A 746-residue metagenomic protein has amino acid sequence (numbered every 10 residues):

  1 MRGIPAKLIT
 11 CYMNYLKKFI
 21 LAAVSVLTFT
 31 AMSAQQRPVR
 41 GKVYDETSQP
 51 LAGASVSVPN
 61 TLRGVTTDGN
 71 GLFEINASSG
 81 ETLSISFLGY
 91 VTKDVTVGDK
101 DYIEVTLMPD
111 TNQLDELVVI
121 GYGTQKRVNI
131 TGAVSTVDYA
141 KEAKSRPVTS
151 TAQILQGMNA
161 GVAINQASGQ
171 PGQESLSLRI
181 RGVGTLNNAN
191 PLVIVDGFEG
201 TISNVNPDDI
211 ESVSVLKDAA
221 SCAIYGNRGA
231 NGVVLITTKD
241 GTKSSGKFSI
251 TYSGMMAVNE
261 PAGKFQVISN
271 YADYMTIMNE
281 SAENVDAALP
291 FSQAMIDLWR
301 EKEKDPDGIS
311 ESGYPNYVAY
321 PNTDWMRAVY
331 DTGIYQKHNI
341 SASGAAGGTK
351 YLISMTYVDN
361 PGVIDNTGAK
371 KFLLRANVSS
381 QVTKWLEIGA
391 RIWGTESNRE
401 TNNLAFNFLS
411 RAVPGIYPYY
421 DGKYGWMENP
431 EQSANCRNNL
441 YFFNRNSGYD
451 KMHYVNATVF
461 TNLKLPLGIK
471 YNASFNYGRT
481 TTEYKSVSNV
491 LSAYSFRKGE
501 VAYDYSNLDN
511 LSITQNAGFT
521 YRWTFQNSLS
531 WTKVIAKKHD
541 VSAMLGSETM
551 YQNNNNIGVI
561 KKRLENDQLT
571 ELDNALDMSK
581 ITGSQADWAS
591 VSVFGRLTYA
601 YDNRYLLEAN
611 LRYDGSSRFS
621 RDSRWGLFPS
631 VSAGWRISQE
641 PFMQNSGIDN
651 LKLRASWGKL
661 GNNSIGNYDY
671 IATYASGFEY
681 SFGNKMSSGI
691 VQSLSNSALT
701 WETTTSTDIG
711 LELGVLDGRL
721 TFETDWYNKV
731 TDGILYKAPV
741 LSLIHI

Functional and structural regions predicted by a protein language model:
M1, I744-I746: N-terminal regions encompassing targeting/leader/pre-sequences
R2-R375, E387-G389, W393, N456: Short, small/polar-rich motifs associated with maturation and membrane association, primarily at protein termini
S48, G71, G197, G422-P430 (+1 more regions): Detector for glycine-centered tight turns/loop "hinges" at secondary-structure junctions
N60-L62, G89, G197, G422 (+3 more regions): Residue-level detection of beta-strand-connecting loop/turn positions
A143-P147, T151, N165, R181 (+7 more regions): Localized chelating/binding microdomains that coordinate divalent metal ions or stabilize phosphate-bearing
S145, N190, K371, N377-E396 (+3 more regions): Extracellular/periplasmic, surface-exposed regions of secreted and cell-surface proteins
F265, S269-D307, I388, G394-Q432 (+4 more regions): A surface-exposed, glycine/aromatic-enriched loop/edge motif typical of exported proteins
G313, Y494-F496, S616: Extracytoplasmic gating/loop element in the C-terminal half of outer-membrane beta-barrel translocons and assembly
